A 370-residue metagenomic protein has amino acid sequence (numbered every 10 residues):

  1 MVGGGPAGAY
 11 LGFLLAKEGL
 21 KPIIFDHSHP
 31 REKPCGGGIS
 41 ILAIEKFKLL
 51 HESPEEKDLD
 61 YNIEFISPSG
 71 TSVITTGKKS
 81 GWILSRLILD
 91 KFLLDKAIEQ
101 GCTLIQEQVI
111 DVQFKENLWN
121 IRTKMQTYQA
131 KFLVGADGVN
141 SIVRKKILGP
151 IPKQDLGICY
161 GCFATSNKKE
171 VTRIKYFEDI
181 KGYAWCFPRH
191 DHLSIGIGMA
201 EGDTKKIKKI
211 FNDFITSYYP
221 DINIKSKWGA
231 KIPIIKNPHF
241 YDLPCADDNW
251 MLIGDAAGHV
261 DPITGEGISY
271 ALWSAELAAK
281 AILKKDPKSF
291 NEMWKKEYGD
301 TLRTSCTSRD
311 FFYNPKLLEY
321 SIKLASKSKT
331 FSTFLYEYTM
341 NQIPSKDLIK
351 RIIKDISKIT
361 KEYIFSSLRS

Functional and structural regions predicted by a protein language model:
V2-G4, L11-C35: Glycine-rich FAD pyrophosphate-binding loop
G4, L14, E18, K96-S226 (+2 more regions): Predominantly flavin-linked oxidoreductase catalytic cores and closely associated redox partners
I24, G135, I253: Generic enzyme active-site microenvironment
P30, T71-S72, L193, A257-V260: A short, flexible beta-alpha/helix-coil linker loop
I39-F92: A conserved beta-strand/loop capping segment in the N-terminal third of enzymes that catalyze redox or closely related
D111, D203-A281, K288-S289: FAD/FMN-dependent oxidoreductases across multiple families
K280-S370: C-terminal helical "tail/cap" subdomain of flavin- and related membrane-associated enzymes
